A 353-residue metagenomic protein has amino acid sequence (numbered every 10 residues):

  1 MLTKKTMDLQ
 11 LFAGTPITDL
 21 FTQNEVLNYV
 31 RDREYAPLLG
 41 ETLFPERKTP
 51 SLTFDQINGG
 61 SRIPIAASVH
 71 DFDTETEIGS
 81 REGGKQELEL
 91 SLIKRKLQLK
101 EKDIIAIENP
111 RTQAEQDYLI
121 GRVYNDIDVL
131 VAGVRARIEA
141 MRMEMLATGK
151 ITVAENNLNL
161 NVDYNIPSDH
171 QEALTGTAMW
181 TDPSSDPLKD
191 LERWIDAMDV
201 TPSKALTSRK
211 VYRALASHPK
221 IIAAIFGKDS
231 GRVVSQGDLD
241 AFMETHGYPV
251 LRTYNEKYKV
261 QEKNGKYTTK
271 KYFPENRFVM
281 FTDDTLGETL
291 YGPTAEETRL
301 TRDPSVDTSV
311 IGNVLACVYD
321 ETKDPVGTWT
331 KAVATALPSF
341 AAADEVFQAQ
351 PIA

Functional and structural regions predicted by a protein language model:
M1-S51, S339-A353: N-terminal alpha-helical "arm" segments
A36-L39, K189-E192, L315-A316: Short alpha-helical segments and helix-capping/turn motifs at coil-helix boundaries
T42-N109: Assembly/oligomerization interface modules of large self-assembling protein complexes
T53, K204-S208, V250-T253: A structural signal for short, well-ordered beta-strand segments and their strand-loop junctions that often border
S91-I166, D186-P187, I195-V211, V326-A332: Long, contiguous amphipathic alpha-helices that act as assembly "spine/axial" helices in icosahedral shell and virion
N159-V234: Extended, solvent-exposed, turn-rich assembly/linker loops in the middle of proteins
I222-A353: Sequence/fold signature of self-assembling virion shell proteins
